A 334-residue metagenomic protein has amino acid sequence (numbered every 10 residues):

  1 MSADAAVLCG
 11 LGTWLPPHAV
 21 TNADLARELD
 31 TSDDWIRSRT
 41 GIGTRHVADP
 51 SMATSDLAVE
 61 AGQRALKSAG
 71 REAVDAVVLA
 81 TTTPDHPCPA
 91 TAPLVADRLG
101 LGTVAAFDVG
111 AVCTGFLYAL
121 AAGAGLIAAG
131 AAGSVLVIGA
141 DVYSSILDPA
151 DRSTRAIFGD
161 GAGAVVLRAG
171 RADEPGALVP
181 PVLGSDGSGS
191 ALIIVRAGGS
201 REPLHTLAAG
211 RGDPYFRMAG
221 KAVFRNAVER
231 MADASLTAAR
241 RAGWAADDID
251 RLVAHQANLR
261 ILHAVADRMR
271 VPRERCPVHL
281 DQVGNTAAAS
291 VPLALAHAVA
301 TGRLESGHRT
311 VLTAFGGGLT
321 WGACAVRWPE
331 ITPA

Functional and structural regions predicted by a protein language model:
M1-P50, D151-R225, E229, D233 (+1 more regions): Condensing-enzyme catalytic core mediating Claisen C-C bond formation in acyl metabolism
L8-G10, I36, A65, V77 (+8 more regions): Buried hydrophobic positions in well-ordered alpha/beta secondary-structure cores of metabolic enzymes
C9-G12, A80, G110, S134-D141 (+3 more regions): Short beta-strand segments
L29-S38, P87-G100, V137-Y143, S200-A209 (+1 more regions): Acidic-glycine-rich active-site phosphate/pyrophosphate-binding loop
I42-T44, D75-V78, D97-G110, S144-A150 (+1 more regions): Glycine/charged-rich beta-loop-alpha catalytic/anionic-binding loops adjacent to active sites
S55, V59-G62, P84, G102-A105 (+4 more regions): Claisen-condensing/thiolase-fold acyl-transfer catalytic domains that form or cleave C-C bonds in fatty acid
A61-D75, D233-D250, A298-R303: Phosphate/pyrophosphate-binding loops at sites that engage ATP/ADP/AMP, CoA/4′-phosphopantetheine, polyphosphate
L126-A162: Flexible, glycine-rich active-site loops centered on histidine and acidic residues that chelate a metal or position
